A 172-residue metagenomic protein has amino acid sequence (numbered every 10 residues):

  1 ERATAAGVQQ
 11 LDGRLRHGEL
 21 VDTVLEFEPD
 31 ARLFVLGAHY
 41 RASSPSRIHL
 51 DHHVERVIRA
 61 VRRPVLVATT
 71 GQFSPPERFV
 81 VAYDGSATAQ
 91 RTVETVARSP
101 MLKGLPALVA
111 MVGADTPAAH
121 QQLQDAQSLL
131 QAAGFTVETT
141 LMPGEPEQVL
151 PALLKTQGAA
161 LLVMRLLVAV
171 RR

Functional and structural regions predicted by a protein language model:
E1-R2, A6, G13-R14: N-terminal positively charged helical leader segments and presequences
G7-Q10, D30, P75, K103 (+2 more regions): Short loop/turn motifs at secondary-structure junctions
Q10-R14, S43-S46, G85, T139-M142: Short, flexible loop segments at the rims of nucleotide/cofactor-binding pockets, characterized by
G13, E19-Q72, L154-R172: Gly/Ser-rich helix-loop-strand patches that form or flank binding pockets for ribonucleotide-derived cofactors
V21-D22, A89-Q90, E147-Q148: Short, well-ordered alpha-helical microsegments
R47-R63, T69-A133: Short acidic/Ser/Thr-enriched loop-to-helix initiation segments
L105-V170: Glycine/small-residue-rich hydrophobic helix-like segments
